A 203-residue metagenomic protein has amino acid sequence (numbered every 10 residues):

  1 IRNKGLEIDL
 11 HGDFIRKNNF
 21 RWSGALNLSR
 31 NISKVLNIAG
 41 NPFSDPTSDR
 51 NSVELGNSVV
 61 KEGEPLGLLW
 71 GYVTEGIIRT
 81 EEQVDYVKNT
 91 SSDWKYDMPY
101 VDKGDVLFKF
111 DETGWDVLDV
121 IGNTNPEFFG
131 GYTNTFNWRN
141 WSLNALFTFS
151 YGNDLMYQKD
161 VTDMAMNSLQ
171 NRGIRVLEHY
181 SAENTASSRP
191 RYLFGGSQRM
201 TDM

Functional and structural regions predicted by a protein language model:
I1, I32-N125, T133, S142-M203: Surface-exposed, extracytoplasmic segments of Gram-negative outer-membrane nutrient-acquisition systems
R2, N18-F20, P126-F128: Residue-level preference for beta-strand/loop junctions
L6-F14, W22-R30, G130-F136, W141-F149: Membrane-embedded beta-strands that build the outer-membrane beta-barrel scaffold
R16-N18, K34: Secondary-structure transition/hinge residues
